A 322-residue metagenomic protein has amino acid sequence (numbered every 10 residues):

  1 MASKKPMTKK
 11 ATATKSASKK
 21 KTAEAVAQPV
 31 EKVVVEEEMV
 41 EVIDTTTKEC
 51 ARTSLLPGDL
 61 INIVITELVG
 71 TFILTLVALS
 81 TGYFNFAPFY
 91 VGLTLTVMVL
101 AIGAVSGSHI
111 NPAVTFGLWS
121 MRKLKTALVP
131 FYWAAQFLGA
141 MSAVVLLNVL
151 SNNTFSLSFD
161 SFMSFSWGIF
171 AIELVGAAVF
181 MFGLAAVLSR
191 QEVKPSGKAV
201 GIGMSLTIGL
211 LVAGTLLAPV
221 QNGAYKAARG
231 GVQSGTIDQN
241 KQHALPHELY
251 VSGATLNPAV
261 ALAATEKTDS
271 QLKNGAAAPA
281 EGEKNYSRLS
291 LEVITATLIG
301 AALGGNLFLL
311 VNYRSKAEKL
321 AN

Functional and structural regions predicted by a protein language model:
A2-N322: Membrane-interface helix-loop junctions and terminal tails of multi-pass membrane proteins
